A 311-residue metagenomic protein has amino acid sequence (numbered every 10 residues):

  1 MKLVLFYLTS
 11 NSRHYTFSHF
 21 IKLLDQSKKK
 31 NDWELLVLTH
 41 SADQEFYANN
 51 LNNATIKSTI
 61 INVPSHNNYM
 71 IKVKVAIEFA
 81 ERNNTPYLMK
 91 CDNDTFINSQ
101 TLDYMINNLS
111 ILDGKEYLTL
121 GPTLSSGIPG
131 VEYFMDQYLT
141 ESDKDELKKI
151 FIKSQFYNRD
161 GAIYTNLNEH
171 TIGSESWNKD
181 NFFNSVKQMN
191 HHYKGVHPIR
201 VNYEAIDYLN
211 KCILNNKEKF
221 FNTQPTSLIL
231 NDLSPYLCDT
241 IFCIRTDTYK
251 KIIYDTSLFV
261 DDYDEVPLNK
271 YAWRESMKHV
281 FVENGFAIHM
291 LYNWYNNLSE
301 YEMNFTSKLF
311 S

Functional and structural regions predicted by a protein language model:
L3-T16, H40: A conserved hydrophobic helix/loop-capping motif in glycosyltransferases and polysaccharide synthases
H19-D32: Short, acidic, metal-binding catalytic loop of nucleotide-sugar glycosyltransferases
D32-D43, N62: Short beta-strand/loop segment that forms part of the nucleotide-sugar
Q44-N83: Active-site-proximal specificity loops/subdomain of glycosyltransferases
T85-F96: Short beta-strand-to-loop acidic/aromatic patch adjacent to the donor-nucleotide binding site
N98-S99, Y104-T256: Conserved catalytic core of nucleotide-sugar-dependent glycosyltransferases
S125-G127, F281-Y301: Active-site donor/metal-binding and catalytic loop motifs of nucleotide-sugar-dependent glycosylation enzymes
Y236-D239, K251-K270, M277, F281 (+1 more regions): Donor nucleotide-sugar recognition loop
